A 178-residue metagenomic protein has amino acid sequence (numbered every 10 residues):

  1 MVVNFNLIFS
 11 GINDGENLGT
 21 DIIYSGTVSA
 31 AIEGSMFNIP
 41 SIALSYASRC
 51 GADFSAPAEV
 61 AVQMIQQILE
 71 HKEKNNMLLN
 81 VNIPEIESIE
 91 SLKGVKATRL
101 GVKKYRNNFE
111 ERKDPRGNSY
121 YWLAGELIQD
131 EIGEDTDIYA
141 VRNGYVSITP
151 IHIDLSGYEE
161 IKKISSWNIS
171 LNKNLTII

Functional and structural regions predicted by a protein language model:
M1-V2, S29-P40: Alpha-helix C-terminal capping segments
N6-L7: Structural motif
S10-N13, L44-S45, V81-P84, T149: Short beta-strand segments
D14-N17, S48-C50: A short, flexible beta-alpha/helix-coil linker loop
E16-S25: Glycine/threonine-rich flexible loop motifs
G19-T20, D53, Y158: Short glycine-/acidic-enriched loop or helix-start segments at secondary-structure transitions that form or flank
S35-P57: Glycine-rich phosphate/pyrophosphate-binding loops and their adjacent beta-strand/loop elements at enzyme active sites
A56-I178: Electrostatically charged, flexible surface regions
